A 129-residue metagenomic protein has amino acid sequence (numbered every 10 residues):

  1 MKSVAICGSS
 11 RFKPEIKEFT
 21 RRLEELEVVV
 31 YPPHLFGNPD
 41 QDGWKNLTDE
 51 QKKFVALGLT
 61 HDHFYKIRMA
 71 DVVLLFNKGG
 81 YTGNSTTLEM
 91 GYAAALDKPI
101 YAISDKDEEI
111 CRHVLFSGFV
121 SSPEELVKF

Functional and structural regions predicted by a protein language model:
M1-F129: Conserved catalytic or regulatory cores that recognize and/or transform ribose-phosphate-containing ligands
